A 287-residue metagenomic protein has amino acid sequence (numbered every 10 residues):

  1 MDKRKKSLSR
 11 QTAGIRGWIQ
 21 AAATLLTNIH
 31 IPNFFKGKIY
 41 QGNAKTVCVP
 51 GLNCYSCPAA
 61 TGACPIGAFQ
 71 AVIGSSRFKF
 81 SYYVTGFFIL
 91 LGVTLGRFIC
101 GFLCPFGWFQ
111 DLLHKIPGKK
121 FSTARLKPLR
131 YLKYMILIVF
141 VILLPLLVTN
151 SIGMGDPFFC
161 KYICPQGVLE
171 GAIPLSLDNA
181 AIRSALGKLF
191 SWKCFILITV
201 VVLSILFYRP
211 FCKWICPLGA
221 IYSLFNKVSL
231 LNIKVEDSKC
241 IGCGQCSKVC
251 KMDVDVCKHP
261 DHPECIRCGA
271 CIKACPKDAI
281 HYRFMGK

Functional and structural regions predicted by a protein language model:
M1-C257, P263-K287: Non-ligating segments of multi-cofactor redox enzymes
